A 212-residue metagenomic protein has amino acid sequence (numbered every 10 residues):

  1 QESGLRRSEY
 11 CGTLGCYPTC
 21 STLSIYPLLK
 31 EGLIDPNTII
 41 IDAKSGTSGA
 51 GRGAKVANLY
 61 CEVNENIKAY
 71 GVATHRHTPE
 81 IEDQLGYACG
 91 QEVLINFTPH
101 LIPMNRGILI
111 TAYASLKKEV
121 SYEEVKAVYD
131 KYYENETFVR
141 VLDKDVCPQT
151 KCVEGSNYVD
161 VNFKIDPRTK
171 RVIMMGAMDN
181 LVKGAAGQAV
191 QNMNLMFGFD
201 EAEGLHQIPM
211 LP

Functional and structural regions predicted by a protein language model:
Q1-E65, Y70-V72, K164-P167, E203 (+1 more regions): N-terminal Rossmann-like NAD(P) cofactor-binding subdomain of oxidoreductases, focused on the glycine-rich
Y17, K117, L181: Glycine-/small-residue-rich active-site loops that bind phosphorylated ligands and cofactors
T19-C20, V120, G184: Residues that form or flank phosphate/diphosphate-binding pockets in enzymes that use nucleotide phosphates
T22-L29, T78-E82, K126, D130 (+2 more regions): Predominant activation on well-ordered alpha-helical scaffold segments within soluble catalytic domains
P27-E31, S115, L195-F199: Active-site catalytic microenvironments for nucleophilic, acid-base chemistry
N37-T38, D42, T47-M174: C-terminal substrate-binding/catalytic lobe of Rossmann-fold NAD(P)-dependent oxidoreductases
Y133, T150-P212: C-terminal helical cap and adjacent loop that interface with cofactors, partners, or active-site loops
